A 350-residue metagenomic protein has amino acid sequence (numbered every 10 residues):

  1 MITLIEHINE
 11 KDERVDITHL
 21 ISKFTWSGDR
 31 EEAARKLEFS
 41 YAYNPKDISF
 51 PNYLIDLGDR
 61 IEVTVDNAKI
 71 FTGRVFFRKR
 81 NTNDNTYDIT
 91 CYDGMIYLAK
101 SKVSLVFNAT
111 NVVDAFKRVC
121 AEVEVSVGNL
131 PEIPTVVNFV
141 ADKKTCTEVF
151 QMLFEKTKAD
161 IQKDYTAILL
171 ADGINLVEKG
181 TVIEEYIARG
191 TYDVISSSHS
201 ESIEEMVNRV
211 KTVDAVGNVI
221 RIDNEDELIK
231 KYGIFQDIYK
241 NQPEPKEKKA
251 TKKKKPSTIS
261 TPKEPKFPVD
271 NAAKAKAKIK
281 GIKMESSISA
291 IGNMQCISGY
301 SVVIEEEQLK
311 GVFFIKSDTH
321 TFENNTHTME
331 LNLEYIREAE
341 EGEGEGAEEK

Functional and structural regions predicted by a protein language model:
M1-E10, I61, G173-N175, R209-V213 (+1 more regions): Short polybasic amphipathic segments
M1-T3, L54-D59, I161-Q162, L169-A171 (+2 more regions): A short, compositionally biased
M1-Y97, R189-S198: Assembly/oligomerization scaffold segments
S22-L54, V194-K350: An acidic/polar, Gly/Ser/Thr-rich interaction patch typically located in mid-to-C-terminal regions of proteins
E38-F39, C91, S104-G128, A141-I168 (+2 more regions): Amphipathic, non-transmembrane alpha-helical segments in extracytoplasmic/periplasmic proteins
T86, Y92-M95, N129-E201: Short beta-strand-centered interaction patches in the first periplasmic/extracellular domains of large envelope
K100-S104, E185-R189, G342-A347: Short, charged, solvent-exposed linker or helix-capping segments at domain edges/interfaces that act as flexible hinges
